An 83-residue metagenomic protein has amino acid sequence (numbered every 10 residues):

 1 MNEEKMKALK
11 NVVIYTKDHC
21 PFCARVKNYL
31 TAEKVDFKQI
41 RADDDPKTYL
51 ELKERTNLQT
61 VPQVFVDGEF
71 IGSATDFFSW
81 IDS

Functional and structural regions predicted by a protein language model:
N2-K38: Local sequence-structure signature of Cys/Sec-based thiol-disulfide redox active-site neighborhoods
K17, A42, D67: Acidic/polar N-terminal loop/beta-strand segments that form early-domain functional surfaces
P21, K47, G72: Short alpha-helical
F37, Q59-T60: Residue-level detector of short coil/turn "hinge" positions at structural boundaries
R41-L58, I81-S83: Thioredoxin-like thiol-disulfide oxidoreductase module
V66-S83: Non-catalytic, surface beta->alpha helical segment in thiol-disulfide oxidoreductase systems
